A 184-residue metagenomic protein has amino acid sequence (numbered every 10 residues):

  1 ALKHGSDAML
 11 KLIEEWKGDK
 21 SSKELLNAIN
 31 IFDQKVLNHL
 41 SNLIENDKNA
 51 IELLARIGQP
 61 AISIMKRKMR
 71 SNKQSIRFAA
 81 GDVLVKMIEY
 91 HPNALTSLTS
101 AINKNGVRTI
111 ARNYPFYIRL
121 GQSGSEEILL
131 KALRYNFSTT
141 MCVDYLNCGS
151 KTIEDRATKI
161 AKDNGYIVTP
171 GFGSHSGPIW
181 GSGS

Functional and structural regions predicted by a protein language model:
A1-H4, K11-E14, K20-Q34, N42-Q59 (+7 more regions): Structural detector for internal amphipathic alpha-helices that build alpha-solenoid repeat scaffolds
S6-M9, L37, A61-I62, L95 (+1 more regions): Core helices of alpha-solenoid repeat scaffolds
L98-T99, L129, A157-A161: Alpha-helical repeat scaffolds
R134-Y135, A161-G165: TPR/TPR-like (Sel1-like) alpha-helical repeat modules
Y166-P170: Assembly/interface hotspot detector across virion components, adhesins/toxins, and nucleic-acid enzymes
